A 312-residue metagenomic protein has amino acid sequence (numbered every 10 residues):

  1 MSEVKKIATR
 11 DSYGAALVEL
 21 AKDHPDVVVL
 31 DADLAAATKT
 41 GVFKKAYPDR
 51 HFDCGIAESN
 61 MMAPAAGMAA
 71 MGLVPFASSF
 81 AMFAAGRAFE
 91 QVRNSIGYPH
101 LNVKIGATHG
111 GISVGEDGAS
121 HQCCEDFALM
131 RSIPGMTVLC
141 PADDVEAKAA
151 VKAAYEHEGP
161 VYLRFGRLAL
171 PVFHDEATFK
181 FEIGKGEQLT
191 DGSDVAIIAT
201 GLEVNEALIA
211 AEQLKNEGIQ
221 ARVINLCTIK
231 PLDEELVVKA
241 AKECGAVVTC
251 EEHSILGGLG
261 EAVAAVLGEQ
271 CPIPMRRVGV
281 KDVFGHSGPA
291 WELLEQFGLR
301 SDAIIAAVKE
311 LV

Functional and structural regions predicted by a protein language model:
M1-R164, A169: Thiamine diphosphate
D11, D23-D26, L34-G41, K45 (+2 more regions): Thiamine diphosphate
